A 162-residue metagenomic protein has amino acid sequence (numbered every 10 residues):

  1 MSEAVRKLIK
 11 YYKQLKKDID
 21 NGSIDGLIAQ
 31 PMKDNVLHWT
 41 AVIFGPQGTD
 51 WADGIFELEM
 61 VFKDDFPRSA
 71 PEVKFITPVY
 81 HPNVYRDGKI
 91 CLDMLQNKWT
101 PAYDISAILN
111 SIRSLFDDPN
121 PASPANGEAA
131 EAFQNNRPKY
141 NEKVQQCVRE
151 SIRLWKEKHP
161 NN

Functional and structural regions predicted by a protein language model:
M1-N162: UBC/E2-like fold recognition across ubiquitin and ubiquitin-like conjugation systems, capturing catalytically active
